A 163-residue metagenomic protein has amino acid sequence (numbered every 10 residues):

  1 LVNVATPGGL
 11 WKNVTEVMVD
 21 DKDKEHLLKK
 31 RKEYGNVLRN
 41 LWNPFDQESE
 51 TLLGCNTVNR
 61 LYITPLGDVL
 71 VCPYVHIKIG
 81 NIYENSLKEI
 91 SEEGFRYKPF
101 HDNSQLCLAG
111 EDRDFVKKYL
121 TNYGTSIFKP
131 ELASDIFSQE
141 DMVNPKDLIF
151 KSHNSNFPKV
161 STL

Functional and structural regions predicted by a protein language model:
L1-L70, Y74, G80, N85: Radical SAM enzyme [4Fe-4S]-AdoMet core and its adjacent flexible, acidic and glycine-rich loops/tails across
V69, P73-L163: Flexible mid-to-C-terminal extensions adjoining Fe-S/redox cofactors in radical SAM and related proteins
